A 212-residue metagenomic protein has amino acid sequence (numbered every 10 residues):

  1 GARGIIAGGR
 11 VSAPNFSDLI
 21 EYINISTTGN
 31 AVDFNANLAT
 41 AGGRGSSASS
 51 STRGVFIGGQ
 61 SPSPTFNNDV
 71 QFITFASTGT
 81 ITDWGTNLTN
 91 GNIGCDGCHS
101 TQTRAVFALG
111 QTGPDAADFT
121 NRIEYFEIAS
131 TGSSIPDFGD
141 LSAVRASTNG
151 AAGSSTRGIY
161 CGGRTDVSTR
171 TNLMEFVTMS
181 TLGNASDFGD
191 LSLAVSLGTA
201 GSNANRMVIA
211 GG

Functional and structural regions predicted by a protein language model:
G1-G212: Polar, enzyme-active/binding microenvironments
